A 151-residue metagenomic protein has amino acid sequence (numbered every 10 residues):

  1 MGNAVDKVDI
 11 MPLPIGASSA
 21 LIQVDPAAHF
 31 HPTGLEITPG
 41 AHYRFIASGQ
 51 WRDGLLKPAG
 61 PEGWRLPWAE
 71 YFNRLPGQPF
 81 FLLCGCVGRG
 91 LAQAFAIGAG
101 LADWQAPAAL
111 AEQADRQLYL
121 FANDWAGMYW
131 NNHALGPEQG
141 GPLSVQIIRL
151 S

Functional and structural regions predicted by a protein language model:
G2-S151: Gly-Asp-aromatic-enriched flexible segments
